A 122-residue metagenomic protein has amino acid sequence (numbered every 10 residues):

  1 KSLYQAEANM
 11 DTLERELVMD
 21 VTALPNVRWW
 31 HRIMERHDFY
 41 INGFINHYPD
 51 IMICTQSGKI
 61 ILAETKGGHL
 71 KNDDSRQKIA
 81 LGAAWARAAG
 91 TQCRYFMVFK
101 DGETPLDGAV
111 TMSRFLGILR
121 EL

Functional and structural regions predicted by a protein language model:
K1-L122: Electrostatic, structured charged patches in enzyme active sites and in nucleic-acid/phosphate-binding
